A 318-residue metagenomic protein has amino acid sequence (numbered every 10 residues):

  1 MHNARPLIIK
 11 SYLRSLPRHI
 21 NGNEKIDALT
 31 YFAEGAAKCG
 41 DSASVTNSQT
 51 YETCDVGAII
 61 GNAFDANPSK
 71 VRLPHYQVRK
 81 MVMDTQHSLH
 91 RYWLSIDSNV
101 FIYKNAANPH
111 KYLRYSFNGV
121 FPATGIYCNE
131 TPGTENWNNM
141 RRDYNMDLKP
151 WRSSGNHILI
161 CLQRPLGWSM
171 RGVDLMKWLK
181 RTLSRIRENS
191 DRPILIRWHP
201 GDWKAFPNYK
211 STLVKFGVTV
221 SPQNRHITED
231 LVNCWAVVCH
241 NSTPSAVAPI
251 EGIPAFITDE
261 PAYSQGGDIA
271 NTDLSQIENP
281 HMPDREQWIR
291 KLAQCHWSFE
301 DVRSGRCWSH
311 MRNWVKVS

Functional and structural regions predicted by a protein language model:
M1-G61, G167, W314-S318: N-terminal pre-catalytic "stem/leader" segment of glycosyltransferase-like enzymes
I8-S15, I60-A63, I96-V100, G155-G167 (+2 more regions): Short loop/turn segments at strand-loop or loop-helix junctions that form parts of catalytic or ligand-binding pockets
L16-E24, T53, A66-N67, V71 (+3 more regions): Short, charged/polar "capping" segments at the starts of alpha-helices and the immediately preceding loops
N23-F32, V71-M81, D174-R185: Well-ordered, non-membrane alpha-helical segments in soluble/globular domains
C39-A107: Extended catalytic core of nucleotide-activated donor transferases of GT-like folds
N108-G155, G267-S318: Leloir-type glycosyltransferase catalytic cores
T182-Q223: Catalytic donor nucleotide-activated moiety binding site of glycosyltransferases and closely related
N224-A270: A donor-sugar binding/catalytic signature common to diverse glycosyltransferases and related nucleotide-sugar
